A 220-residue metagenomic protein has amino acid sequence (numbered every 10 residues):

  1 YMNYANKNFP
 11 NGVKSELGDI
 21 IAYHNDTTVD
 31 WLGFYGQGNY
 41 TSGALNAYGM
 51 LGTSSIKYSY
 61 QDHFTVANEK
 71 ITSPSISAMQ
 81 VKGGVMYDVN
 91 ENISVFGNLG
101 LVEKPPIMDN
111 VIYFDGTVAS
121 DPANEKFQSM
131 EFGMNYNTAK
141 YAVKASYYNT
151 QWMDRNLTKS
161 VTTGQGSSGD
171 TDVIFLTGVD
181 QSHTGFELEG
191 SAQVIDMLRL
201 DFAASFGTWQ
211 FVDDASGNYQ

Functional and structural regions predicted by a protein language model:
Y1, T41, M50-I56, M86 (+4 more regions): Outer-membrane beta-barrel pore domains and translocons
Y1-N90, I112, S216: Signature of Gram-negative outer-membrane beta-barrel scaffolds
I20-D26, Q37, E69-S73, V85 (+5 more regions): Outer-membrane beta-barrel proteins
T28-L32, T41, S75-M79, K126-M130 (+2 more regions): Residues that define the transmembrane beta-barrel architecture of outer-membrane proteins
F34-Y40, G83-Y87, F132-Y136, L188-A192 (+1 more regions): Residues on the lipid-exposed face of transmembrane beta-strands in outer-membrane beta-barrel proteins
T41-A44, N149-Q151, F175-Q220: Gram-negative outer-membrane beta-barrel transporters
A44-A47, N92-V95, K140-V143, D196-L200: Repeated loop/turn-to-beta-strand initiation elements of outer-membrane beta-barrel proteins
S55-D62, S73, M86-E131, A142 (+2 more regions): Surface-exposed extracellular loop regions of Gram-negative outer-membrane beta-barrel proteins, predominantly
